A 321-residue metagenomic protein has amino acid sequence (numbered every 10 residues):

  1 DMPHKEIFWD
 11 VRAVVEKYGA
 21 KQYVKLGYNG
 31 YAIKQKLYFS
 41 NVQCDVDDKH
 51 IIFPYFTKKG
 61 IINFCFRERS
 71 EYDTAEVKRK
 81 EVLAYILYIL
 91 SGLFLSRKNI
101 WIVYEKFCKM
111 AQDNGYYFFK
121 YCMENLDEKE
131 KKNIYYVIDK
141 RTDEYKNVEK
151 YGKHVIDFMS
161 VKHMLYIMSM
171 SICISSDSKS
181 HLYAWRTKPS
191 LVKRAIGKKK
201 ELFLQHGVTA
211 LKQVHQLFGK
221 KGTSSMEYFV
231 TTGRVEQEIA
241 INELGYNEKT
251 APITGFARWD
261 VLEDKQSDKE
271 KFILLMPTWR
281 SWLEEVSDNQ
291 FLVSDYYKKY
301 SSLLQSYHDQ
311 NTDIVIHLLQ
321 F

Functional and structural regions predicted by a protein language model:
D1-I100, E124: Basic, ligand-binding patches in group-transfer machinery, especially extracytoplasmic/periplasmic segments
H4, Y72-K80, A111, V293 (+2 more regions): Intrinsic-disorder-associated interaction segments
W9, A13-K17, K21, Y85 (+6 more regions): Polar/charged alpha-helical tracts
A13, I196-V214, K298-T312: A short, hydrophobic secondary-structure junction motif
E71-R79, W101-C108, K146-V148, W282-L292: Acidic/glycine-enriched edge-of-secondary-structure segments
L90, I100-E263: Active-site and donor-binding regions of nucleotide-sugar-utilizing enzymes
K98-N99, K199, E270-I273: Nucleotide donor/acceptor-binding cores
Q112-M123, A257-F321: Conserved catalytic-core segment of nucleotide-activated headgroup transferases in glycan assembly
